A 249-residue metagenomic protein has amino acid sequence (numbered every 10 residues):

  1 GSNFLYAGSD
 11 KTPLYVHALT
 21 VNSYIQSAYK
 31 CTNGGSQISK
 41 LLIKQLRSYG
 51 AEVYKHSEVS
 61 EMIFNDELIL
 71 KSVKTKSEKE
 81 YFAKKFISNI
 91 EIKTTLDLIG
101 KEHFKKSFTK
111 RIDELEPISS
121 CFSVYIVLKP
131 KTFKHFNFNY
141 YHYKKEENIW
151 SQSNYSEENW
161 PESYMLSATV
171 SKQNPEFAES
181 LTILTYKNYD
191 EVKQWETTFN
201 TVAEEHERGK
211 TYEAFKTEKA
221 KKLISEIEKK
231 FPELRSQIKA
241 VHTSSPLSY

Functional and structural regions predicted by a protein language model:
G1, V21-K30, C121, E196 (+1 more regions): Glycine- and acidic
G1-Y49, H56: Active-site/ligand-binding neighborhood in enzyme catalytic cores
K30, S60-E179: Mid-domain catalytic core of redox enzymes that form a hydrophobic substrate pocket/lid adjacent to a catalytic redox
C31-G35, S39, S119, Y212 (+2 more regions): Generic structural signal for well-ordered, non-membrane alpha-helical segments in soluble metabolic enzymes
L41, Q45, Y49, N89 (+3 more regions): Generic, well-ordered alpha-helical scaffold segments in large soluble proteins
E52-Y54, K239: General small-molecule cofactor/ligand-binding pocket signal
E67-L68, P246-Y249: Short glycine/threonine-rich loop-to-helix capping motif typified by GTGT followed within a few residues by an Asp-Pro
P130-P246: C-terminal segments that line or cap access tunnels to active or ligand-binding sites in enzymes and enzyme-associated
